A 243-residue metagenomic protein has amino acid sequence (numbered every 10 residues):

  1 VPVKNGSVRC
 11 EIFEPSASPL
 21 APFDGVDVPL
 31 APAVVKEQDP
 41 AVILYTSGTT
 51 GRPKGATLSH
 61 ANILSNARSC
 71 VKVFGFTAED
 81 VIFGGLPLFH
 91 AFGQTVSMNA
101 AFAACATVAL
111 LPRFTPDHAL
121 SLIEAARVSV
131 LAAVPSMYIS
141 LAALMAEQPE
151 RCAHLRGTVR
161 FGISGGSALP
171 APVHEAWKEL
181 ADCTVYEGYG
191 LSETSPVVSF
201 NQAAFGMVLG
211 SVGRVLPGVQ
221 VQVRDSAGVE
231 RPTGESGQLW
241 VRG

Functional and structural regions predicted by a protein language model:
P2-E37, M145-E147: ANL superfamily adenylate-forming
V26-Y45, R52, G75-V81: Conserved pre-ATP/AMP-binding loop-to-beta segment of ANL
P40, T46-T49, I82, L88 (+6 more regions): Conserved S/T- and glycine-rich ATP-binding loop of Class I adenylate-forming
A41-S65: Conserved AMP-binding A3 loop
L64-V81, F89-V130, S140, L144-Q148: Conserved AMP-binding/adenylation subdomain of ANL enzymes
V128-A133, A142-M207, Q220, A227-E230: Gly/Ser/Thr-rich phosphate-binding loop
Q222, T233-G243: AMP-binding/adenylate-forming core of the ANL superfamily
